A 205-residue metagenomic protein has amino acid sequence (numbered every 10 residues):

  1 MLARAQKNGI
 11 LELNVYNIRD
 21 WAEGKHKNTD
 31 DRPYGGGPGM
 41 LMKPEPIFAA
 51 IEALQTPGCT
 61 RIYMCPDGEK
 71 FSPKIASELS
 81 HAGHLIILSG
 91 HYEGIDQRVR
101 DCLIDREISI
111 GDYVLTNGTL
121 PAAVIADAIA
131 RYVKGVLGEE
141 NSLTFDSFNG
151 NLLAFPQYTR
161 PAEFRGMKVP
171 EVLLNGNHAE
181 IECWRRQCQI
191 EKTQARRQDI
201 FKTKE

Functional and structural regions predicted by a protein language model:
M1-A5, S77-H81, C102-L103: Short, solvent-exposed amphipathic alpha-helical segments in soluble enzyme and RNA/protein-processing domains
M1-L54, L174-K202: N-terminal nucleotide/polyanion-binding subdomain common to many enzyme families
N14-Y16, T60-I62, L85-I86, R106-I108: Hydrophobic/aromatic beta-strand patches that form the interior of the parallel beta-sheet core in alpha/beta enzyme
I18-W21, H91-I95: Short glycine-enriched loops at secondary-structure junctions
L41-H91, Q97: S-adenosyl-L-methionine/SAH cofactor-binding core of RNA-modifying enzymes
I95, V99-F148: Structured adenosyl-cofactor binding patch, chiefly the S-adenosyl-L-methionine
R131-V172, G176, C183: Surface-exposed, charge/polar-rich loops and edge strands
